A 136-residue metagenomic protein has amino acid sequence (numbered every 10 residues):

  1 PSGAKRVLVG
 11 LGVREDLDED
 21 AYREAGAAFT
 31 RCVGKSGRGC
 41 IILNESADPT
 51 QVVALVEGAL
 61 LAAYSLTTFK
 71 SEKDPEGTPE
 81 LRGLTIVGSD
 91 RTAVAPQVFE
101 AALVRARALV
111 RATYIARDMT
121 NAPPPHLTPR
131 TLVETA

Functional and structural regions predicted by a protein language model:
P1-T135: Short amphipathic alpha-helical segment within the helicase RecA-like ATPase core that mediates nucleic-acid
